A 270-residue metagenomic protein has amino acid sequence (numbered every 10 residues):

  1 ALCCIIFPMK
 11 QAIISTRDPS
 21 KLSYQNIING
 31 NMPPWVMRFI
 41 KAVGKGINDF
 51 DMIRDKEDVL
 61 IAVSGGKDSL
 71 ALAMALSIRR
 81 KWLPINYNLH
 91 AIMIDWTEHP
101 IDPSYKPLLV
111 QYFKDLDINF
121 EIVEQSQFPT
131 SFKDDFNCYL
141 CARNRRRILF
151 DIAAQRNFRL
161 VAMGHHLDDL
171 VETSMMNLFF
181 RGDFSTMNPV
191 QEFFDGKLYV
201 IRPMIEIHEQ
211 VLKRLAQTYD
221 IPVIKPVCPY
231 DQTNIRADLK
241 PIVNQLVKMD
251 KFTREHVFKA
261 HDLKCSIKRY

Functional and structural regions predicted by a protein language model:
C3-C4: Cysteine-centered motifs
K10-S174, F180-D183, Q210-T218: ATP-dependent adenylation/nucleotidyltransferase module used to activate substrates
V36, D102, A142, Q232-I235 (+2 more regions): Generic structural signal for well-ordered, non-membrane alpha-helical segments in soluble metabolic enzymes
L89, D168-K248: Catalytic subdomain that performs nucleotidyl-dependent activation
W96-E98, Q127-P129, Q191-F194, I207 (+2 more regions): Residue-level detector of flexible, active-site-proximal loop/helix-junction positions within diverse enzyme catalytic
N234, F252-Y270: A short, charged, Gly/Pro-tolerant segment at domain boundaries
